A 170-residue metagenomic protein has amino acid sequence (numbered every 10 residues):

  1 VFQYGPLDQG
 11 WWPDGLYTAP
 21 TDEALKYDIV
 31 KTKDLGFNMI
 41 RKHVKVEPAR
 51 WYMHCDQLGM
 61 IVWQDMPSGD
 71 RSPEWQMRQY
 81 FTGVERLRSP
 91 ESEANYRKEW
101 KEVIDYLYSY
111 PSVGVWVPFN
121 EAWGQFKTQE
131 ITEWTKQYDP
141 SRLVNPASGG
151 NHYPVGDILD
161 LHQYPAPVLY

Functional and structural regions predicted by a protein language model:
V1-Y17: N-terminal small/glycine-rich loop or linker at the start of catalytic domains across soluble metabolic enzymes
Y17, K26-T32, M39-Y170: Substrate-binding/catalytic cleft of secreted carbohydrate-active enzymes, primarily glycoside hydrolases
P20: Beta-strand-rich ligand-recognition modules
